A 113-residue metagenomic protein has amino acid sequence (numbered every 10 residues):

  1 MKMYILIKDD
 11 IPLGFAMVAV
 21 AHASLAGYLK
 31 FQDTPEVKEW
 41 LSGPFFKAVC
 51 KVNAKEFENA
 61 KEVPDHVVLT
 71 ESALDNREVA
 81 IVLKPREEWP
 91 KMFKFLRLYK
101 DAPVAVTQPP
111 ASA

Functional and structural regions predicted by a protein language model:
M1-A113: Positively charged, small/polar-rich N-terminal and surface patches that mediate targeting and assembly and bind
